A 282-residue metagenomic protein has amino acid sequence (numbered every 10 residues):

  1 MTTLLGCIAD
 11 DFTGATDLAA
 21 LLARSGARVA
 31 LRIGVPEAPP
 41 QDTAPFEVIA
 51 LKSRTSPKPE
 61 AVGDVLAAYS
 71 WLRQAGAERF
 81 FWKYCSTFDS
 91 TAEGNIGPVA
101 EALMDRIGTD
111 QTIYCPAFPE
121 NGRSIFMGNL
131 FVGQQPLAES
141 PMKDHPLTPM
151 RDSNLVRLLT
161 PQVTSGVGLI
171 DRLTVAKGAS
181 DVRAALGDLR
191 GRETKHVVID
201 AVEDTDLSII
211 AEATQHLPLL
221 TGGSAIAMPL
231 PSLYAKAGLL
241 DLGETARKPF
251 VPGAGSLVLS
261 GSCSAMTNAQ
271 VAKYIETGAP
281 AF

Functional and structural regions predicted by a protein language model:
T2-D42, A61-A67, C115-E120: N-terminal basic/disordered segments at the start of proteins
T2-L4, P45, K58-A61, Y69-L207: Cap/lid and interdomain-hinge subdomains that line or gate substrate/regulatory clefts in soluble alpha/beta enzymes
A9-F12, I33-G34, L51-S53, Y84-C85 (+5 more regions): Fold-independent oxyanion-binding glycine-rich loops and adjacent beta-strand/coil segments at enzyme active sites
G14-L18, D206-L207, P229, T267-N268: Short glycine/serine/threonine-rich phosphate/pyrophosphate-binding segments that cradle anionic phosphate groups
A15, V29, A67, A77-K83 (+4 more regions): Hydrophobic alpha/beta core scaffold segments
A50-T55, E60: Glycine-rich phosphate/pyrophosphate-binding loop regions near the starts of catalytic domains
T214-F282: Acidic, glycine-rich loop-and-beta core segments that form the ion-binding/anion-interacting portion of active sites
